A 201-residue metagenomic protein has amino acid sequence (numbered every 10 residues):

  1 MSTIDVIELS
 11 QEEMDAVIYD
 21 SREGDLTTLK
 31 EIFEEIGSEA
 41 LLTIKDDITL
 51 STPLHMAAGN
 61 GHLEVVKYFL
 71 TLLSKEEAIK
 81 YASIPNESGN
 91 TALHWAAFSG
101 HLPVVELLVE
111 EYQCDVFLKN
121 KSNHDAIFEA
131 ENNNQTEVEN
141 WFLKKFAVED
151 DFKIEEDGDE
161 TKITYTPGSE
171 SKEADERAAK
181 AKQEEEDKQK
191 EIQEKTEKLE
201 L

Functional and structural regions predicted by a protein language model:
M1-V17, E131-L201: Ankyrin-repeat-protein effector appendages
E13, T49-L50, G89, N123: Start-of-repeat signature of ankyrin repeats
T28, E64-V65, P103-V104, E137-V138: Conserved ankyrin/ankyrin-like repeat signature
F33-A40, K67-K80, E106-D115, W141-V148: Ankyrin repeat domain, specifically the short helix-to-loop turn at the C-terminus of the second helix of each repeat
T43-I44, S83, V116-F117: Ankyrin-repeat junction/capping positions
D46-D47, P85-N86, N120: Ankyrin repeat boundary/linker residues
